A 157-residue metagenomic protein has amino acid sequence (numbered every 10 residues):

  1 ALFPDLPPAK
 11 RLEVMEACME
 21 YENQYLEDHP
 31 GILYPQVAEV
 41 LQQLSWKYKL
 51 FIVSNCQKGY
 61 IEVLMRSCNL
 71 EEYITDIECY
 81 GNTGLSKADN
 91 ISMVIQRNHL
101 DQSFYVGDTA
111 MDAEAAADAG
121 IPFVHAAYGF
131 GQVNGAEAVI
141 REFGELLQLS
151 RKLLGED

Functional and structural regions predicted by a protein language model:
L2-Q36: Metal-dependent phosphoesterase signature
F3-P7, L44, C68: Hydrophobic alpha-helical bundle segments that form small-molecule/ligand-binding pockets
A9, K58, E62-D157: Asp-based, Mg2+/Mn2+-dependent phosphohydrolase catalytic module
A17-E20, Q43, E145, K152: Residues within well-ordered alpha-helical secondary structure of globular protein domains
Y21, W46-K47, D101: Structured helix-beta-strand junction loops
L26-G31, N55, G81-T83: Short, flexible loop segments at the rims of nucleotide/cofactor-binding pockets, characterized by
V37-M65, Y80: Substrate-recognition element of Asp-dependent hydrolases with the DxDx(T/V) motif
